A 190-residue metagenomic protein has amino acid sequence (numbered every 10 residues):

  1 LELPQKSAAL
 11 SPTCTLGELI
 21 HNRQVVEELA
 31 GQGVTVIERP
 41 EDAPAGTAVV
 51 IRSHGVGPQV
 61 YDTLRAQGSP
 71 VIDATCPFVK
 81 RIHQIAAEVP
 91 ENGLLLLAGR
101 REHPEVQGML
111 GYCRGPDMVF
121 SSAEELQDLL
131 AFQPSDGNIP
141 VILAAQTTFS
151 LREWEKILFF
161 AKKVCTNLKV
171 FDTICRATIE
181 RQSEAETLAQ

Functional and structural regions predicted by a protein language model:
L1-Q190: The feature marks the mature, well-folded catalytic cores of soluble enzymes
